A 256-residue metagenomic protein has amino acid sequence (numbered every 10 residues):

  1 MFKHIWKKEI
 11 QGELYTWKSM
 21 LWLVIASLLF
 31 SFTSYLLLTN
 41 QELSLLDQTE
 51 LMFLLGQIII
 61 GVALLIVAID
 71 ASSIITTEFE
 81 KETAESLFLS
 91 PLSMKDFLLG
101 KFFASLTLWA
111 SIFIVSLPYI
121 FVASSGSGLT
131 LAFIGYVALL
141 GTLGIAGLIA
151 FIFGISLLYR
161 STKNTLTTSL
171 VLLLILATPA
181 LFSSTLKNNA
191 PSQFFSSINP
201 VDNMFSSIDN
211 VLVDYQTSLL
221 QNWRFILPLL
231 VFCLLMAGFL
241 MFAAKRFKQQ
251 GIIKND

Functional and structural regions predicted by a protein language model:
M1-V24, Q249-D256: Aromatic- and glycine-rich beta-strand/loop motifs that create alpha-glucan
S19-A26, T162-L181: Pore- or pathway-lining transmembrane helices of multi-pass membrane proteins that form conduits for solutes/ions
W22, L51-T77: Long, hydrophobic alpha-helical segments
F32-L45, T49-I60, F103-T162, T168 (+1 more regions): Secretory targeting signals
N40-T49, T178-R246, G251-K254: Terminal transmembrane helical anchor/hairpin motif
L64-A71, A150-F151, F239, A243: Hydrophobic/aromatic residues in alpha-helical transmembrane segments
A68-F88, F102: Transmembrane helix boundary and interhelical loop/hinge segments in multi-pass membrane proteins
